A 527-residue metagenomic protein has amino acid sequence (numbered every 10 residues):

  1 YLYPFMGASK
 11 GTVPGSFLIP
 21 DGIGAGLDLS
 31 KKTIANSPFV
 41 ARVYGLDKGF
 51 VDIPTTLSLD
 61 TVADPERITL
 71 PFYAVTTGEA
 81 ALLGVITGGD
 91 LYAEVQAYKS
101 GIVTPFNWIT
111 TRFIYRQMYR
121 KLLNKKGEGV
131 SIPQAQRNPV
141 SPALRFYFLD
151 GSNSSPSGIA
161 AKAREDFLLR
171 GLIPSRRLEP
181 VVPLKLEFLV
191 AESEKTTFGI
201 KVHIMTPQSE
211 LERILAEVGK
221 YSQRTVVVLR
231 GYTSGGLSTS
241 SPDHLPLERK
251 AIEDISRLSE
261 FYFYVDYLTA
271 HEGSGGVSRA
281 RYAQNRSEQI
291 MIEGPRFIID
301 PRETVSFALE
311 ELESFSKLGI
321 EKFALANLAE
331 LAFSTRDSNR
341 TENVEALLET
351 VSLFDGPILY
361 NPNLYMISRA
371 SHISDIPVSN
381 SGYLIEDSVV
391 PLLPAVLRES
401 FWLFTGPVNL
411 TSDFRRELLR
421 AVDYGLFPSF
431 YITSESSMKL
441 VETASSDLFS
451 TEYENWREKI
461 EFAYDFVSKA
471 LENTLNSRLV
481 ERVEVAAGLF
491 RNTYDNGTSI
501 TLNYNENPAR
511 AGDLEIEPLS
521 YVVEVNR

Functional and structural regions predicted by a protein language model:
Y1-V226: Carbohydrate-recognition beta-sandwich/jelly-roll modules in extracellular/periplasmic carbohydrate-active proteins
P20, G235-S238, K250, E399-S400 (+1 more regions): Glycine-centered flexibility motif
I68-L70, T76-A143, G151-S154, T196-I200 (+3 more regions): Active-site-proximal substrate-binding groove within the catalytic cores of carbohydrate-active enzymes
L178-F307, A332: Aromatic-lined carbohydrate-binding/catalytic grooves of carbohydrate-active enzymes
T225-V227, F323-L325, P357: Hydrophobic residues within beta-strands of alpha/beta enzymes
G231-Y232, K322-A324, L328: A glycine-rich, aromatic-flanked flexible loop/lid motif
